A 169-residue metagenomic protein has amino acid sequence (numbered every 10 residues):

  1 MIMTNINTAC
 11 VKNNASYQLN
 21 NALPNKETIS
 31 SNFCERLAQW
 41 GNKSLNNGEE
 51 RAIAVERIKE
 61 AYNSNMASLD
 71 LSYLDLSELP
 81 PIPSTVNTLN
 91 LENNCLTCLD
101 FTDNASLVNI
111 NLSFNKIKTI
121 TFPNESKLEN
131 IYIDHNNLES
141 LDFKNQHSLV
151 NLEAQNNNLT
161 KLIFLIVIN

Functional and structural regions predicted by a protein language model:
M1-E27, F33, L37: Non-Sec secretion/translocation targeting segments of pathogen effectors
N42-L99: LRR N-terminal entry segment and analogous cap-like coil->beta motifs
L69, L89-L91, I110-L112, I131-I133 (+1 more regions): Conserved hydrophobic beta-strand positions in leucine-rich repeat
L79-I82, L99, I120, L141 (+1 more regions): Canonical leucine-rich repeat
I82-V86, N104-L107, N124-L128, Q146-L149 (+1 more regions): Leucine-rich repeat
A154-T160, I168-N169: Short, intrinsically disordered, charge-balanced linker/junction segments flanking boundaries in proteins
